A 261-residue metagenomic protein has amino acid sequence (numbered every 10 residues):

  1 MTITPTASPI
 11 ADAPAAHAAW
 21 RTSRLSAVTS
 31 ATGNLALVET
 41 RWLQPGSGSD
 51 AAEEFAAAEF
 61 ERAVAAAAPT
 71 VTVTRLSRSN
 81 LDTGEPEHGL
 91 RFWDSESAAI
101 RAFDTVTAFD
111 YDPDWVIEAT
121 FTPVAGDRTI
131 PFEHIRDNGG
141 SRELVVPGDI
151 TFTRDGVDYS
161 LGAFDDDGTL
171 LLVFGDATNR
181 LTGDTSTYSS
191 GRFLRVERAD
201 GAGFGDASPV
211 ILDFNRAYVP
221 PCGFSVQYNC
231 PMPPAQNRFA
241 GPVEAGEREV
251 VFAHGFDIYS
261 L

Functional and structural regions predicted by a protein language model:
T2-I10, P123, D127, D137-E143 (+3 more regions): An extracellular/secretory-lumen and virion-surface interaction module
T2-I3, S8-F60: N-terminal ordered "arm"
E53-A66, H88-F92, D149-T153, L170-G175 (+1 more regions): Generic recognition of long tandem-repeat/solenoid scaffolds
A56-H88, A98-F109: Phosphate/adenylate-binding glycine loop and adjacent helical scaffold
G84-D155: Surface-exposed beta-loop interaction hotspot
I100-R101, G126, L161-G162, L181-G183 (+2 more regions): Short helix/loop capping segments that flank catalytic or ligand/cofactor-binding pockets
G148, G156-I211: An exposed acidic His-Trp-rich patch
R198-L261: Long, compositionally biased interface segments
